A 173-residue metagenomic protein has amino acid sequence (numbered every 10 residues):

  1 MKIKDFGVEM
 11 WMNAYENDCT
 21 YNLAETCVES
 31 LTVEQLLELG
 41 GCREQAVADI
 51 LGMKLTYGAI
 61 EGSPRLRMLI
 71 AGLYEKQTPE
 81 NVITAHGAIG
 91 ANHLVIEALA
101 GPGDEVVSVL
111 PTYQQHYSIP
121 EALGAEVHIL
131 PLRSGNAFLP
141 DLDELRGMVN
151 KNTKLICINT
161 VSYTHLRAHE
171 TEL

Functional and structural regions predicted by a protein language model:
M1, I83-T84, P131-A137, L166: Short, flexible loop segments at the rims of nucleotide/cofactor-binding pockets, characterized by
K2-G87, L94: N-terminal small-domain helix-loop-helix segment of the aminotransferase-like
T26-S30, I89, Y113, V161-Y163: Short, solvent-exposed loop/turn segments at secondary-structure junctions
E29-S30, T56-Y57, R133-N136, S162-Y163: Short histidine/acidic/glycine/proline-rich micro-motifs that form metal- and phosphate-coordinating active-site loops
L31-V33, N92-H93, H116-Y117, L166: Glycine/Thr-rich phosphate-binding loops of Rossmann-like dinucleotide-binding domains
G72, E97-I158: PLP-dependent aminotransferase-like
H165-L173: Single conserved hydrophobic/aromatic residue that forms the stacking wall/gate of nucleotide- or nucleobase-binding
